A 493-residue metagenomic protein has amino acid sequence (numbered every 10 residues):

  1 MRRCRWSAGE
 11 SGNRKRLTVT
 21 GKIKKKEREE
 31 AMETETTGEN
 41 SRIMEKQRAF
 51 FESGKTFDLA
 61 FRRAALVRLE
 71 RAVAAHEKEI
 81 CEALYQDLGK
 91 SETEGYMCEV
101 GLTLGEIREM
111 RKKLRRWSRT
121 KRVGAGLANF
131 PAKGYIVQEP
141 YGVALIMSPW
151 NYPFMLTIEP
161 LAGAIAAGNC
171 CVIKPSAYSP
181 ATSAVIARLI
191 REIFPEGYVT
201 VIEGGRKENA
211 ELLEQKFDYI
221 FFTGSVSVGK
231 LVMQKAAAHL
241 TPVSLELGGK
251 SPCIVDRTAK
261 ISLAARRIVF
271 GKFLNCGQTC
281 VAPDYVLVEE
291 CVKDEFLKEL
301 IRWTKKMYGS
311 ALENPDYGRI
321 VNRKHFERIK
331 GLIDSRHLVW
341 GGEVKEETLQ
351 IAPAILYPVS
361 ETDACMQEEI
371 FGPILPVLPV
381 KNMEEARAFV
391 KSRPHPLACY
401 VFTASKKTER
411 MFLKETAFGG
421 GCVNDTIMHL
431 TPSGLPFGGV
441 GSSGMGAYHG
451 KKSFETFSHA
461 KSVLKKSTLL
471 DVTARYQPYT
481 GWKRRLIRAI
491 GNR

Functional and structural regions predicted by a protein language model:
R3-E27: Conserved C-terminal "lid"/linker of ANL adenylate-forming enzymes
K22, E30-Y135: N-terminal Rossmann-like NAD(P)+-binding subdomain of aldehyde/semialdehyde dehydrogenases
T34, F194, S227-E361, V423 (+2 more regions): ALDH superfamily catalytic-core signature
A49-K55, I146, C253-V255, Y285-E290 (+4 more regions): Short, well-ordered beta-strand elements within core beta-sheets of diverse protein domains
K55, E70-V73, E77, L88 (+13 more regions): Structural signal for hydrophobic packing residues in well-ordered secondary-structure cores of soluble enzyme domains
R62, I107, G168, V199 (+7 more regions): Residue-level signal for inorganic ion chemistry
L127-L263: Rossmann-like NAD(P) dinucleotide-binding subdomain of oxidoreductase/dehydrogenase enzymes
I254, K305, I351-R493: Conserved C-terminal structural/oligomerization subdomain of aldehyde/semialdehyde dehydrogenase
